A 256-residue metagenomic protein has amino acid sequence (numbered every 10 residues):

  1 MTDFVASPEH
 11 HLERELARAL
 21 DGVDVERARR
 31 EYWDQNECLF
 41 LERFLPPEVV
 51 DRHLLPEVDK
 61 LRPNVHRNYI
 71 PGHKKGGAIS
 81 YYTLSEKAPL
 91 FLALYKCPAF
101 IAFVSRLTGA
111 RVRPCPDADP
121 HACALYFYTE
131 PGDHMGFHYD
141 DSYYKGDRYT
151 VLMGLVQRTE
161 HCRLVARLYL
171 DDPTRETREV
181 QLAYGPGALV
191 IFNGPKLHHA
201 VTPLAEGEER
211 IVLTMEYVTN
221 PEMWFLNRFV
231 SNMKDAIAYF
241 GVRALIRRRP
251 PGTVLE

Functional and structural regions predicted by a protein language model:
M1-S7, R14, R248-P251, L255-E256: Non-catalytic N-terminal targeting/anchoring module and adjacent flexible stem/linker that precedes the structured
D3-R106: Non-heme Fe(II)/2-oxoglutarate
F44, V49-V50, K145-D147, A200 (+1 more regions): Active-site-proximal flexible loops/turns
N64-H66, E179, P195-T202: Soluble, non-transmembrane catalytic domains of enzymes that act on hydrophobic metabolites at membranes
A78, V190-I191, R243: A structural signal for the main folded, soluble domain(s) of proteins
A88-P89, Y169-P173, K196-V201, T214 (+1 more regions): A general structural signal for short secondary-structure boundary/capping elements
F91-L92, A102-K196, E208-V212, T219-N227: Catalytic core of non-heme Fe(II) oxygenases with the double-stranded beta-helix
P203-E256: Non-heme Fe(II)/2-oxoglutarate
